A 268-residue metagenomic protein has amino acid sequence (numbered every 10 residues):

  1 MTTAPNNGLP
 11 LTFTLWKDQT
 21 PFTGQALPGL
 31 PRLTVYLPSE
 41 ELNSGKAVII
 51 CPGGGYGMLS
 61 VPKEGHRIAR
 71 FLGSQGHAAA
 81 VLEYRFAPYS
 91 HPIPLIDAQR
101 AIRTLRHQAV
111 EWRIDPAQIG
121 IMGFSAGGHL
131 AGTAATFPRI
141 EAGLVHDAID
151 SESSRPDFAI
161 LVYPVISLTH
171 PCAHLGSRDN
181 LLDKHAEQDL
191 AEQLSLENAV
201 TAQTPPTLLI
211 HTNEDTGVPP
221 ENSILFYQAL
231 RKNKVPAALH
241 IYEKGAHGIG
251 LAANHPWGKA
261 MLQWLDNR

Functional and structural regions predicted by a protein language model:
T2-L42: N-terminal cap/lid segment of alpha/beta-hydrolase-fold proteins
D18, P164-A199, P205: Mobile cap/lid helix-loop segments that gate and shape the active-site cleft of serine hydrolases
Y36, P220-R268: C-terminal catalytic histidine-bearing segment of alpha/beta-hydrolase fold enzymes
S44-G53: Short beta-strand element of the alpha/beta-hydrolase
S60-P62, H66-R67, A80-P116, L251-P256: Catalytic nucleophile-loop/oxyanion-hole region of alpha/beta-hydrolase and closely related hydrolase-like folds
R100-A173, A191, L196: Primarily recognizes the serine-hydrolase "nucleophile elbow" in alpha/beta-hydrolase and SGNH/GDSL folds
L168, E214-V218: Acidic catalytic loop of the alpha/beta-hydrolase fold
Q203, L209-H211, D215: Short beta-strand/loop motif that positions the catalytic acidic residue of the alpha/beta-hydrolase fold
